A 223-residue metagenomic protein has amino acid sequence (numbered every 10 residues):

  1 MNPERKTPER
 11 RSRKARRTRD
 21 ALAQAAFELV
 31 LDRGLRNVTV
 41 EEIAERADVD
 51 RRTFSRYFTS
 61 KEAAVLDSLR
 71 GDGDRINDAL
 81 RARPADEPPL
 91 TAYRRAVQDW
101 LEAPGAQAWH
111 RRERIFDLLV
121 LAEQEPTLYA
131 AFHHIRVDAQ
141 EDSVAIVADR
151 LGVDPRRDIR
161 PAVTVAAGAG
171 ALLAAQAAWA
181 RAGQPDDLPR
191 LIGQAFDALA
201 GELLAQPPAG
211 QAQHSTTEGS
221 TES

Functional and structural regions predicted by a protein language model:
M1-A15, R157, L203-S223: N-terminal intrinsically disordered/low-complexity leader segments
M1-V49, R190: Basic, helix-initiating cap at the start of DNA-binding domains
T18, D72, V97, I135-A139 (+2 more regions): Hydrophobic/aromatic residues within well-ordered alpha-helical segments
G34-L35, D48, S55-L66, G71: HTH DNA-binding helix-turn interface
E42-E45, F54, Y93: Append "Primarily bacterial transcriptional regulators
D74-D117: Hydrophobic alpha-helical connector segments
L119, P126-L151, I159-A166: Amphipathic alpha-helical packing segments from all-alpha helical-bundle domains
R150-F196, Q211: Hydrophobic/aromatic-rich alpha-helical bundle segments in the mid-to-C-terminal region
